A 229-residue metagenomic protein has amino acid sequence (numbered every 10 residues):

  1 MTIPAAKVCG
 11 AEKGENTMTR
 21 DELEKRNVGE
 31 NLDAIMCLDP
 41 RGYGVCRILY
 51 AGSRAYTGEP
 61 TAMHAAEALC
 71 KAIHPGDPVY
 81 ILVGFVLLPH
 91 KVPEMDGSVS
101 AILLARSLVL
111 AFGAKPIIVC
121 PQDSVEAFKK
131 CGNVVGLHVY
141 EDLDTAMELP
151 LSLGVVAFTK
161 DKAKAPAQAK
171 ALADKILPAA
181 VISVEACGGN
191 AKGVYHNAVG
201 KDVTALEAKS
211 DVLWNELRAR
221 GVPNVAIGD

Functional and structural regions predicted by a protein language model:
K7-T17: Short, Lys/Arg-enriched N-terminal segments with co-localized hydrophobic residues within the first ~10-30 amino acids
N16-P78: Positively charged, low-complexity intrinsically disordered leader regions
R54-Y56, P78-V79, V83-S100: Short, glycine-rich nucleotide/cofactor-binding loops
I81-V86, S183-C187, G228-D229: Short loop/turn segments at strand-loop or loop-helix junctions that form parts of catalytic or ligand-binding pockets
E94-G113: Histidine-anchored nucleotide/phosphate-binding helix
G113-A114, A219-N224: A short helix->loop->beta-strand "cap" motif at the edges of active sites that frequently abuts
K115-D123: Short internal beta-strands
K130-W214: An acidic, phosphate/nucleotide-engaging active-site surface
